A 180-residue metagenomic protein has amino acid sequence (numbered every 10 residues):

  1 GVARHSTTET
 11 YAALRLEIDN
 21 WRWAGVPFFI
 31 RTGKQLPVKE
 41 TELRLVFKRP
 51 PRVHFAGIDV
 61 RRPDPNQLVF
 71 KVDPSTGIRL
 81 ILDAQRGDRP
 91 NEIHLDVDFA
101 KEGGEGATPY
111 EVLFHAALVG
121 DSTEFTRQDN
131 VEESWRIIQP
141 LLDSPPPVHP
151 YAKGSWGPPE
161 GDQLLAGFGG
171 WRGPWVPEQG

Functional and structural regions predicted by a protein language model:
G1-G180: Secretory/organelle targeting and membrane-embedding segments
